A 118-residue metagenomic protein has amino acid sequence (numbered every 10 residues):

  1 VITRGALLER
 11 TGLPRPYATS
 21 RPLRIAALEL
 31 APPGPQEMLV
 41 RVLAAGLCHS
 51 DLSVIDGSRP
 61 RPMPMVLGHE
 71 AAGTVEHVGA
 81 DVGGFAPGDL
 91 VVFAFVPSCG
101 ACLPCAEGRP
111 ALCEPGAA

Functional and structural regions predicted by a protein language model:
V1-A6: Short structural boundary motif marking the start of a folded domain
L8-P14, A45: Short polar catalytic/cofactor-binding loops
G12-S20, A118: Acidic Ser/Thr/Pro-rich low-complexity disordered segments that often serve as glycosylated linkers/stalks around
T19-E29: Short glycine/threonine/proline-enriched tight-turn/helix- or strand-capping micro-motif at secondary-structure
L30-A45, I55-A106, A111: Glycine-rich beta-strand-centered segment in the early N-terminal region that forms part of a ligand/cofactor-binding
C48: Conserved Rossmann-like nucleotide-cofactor binding loop
A111-A118: Short cysteine/histidine-rich zinc-coordinating motifs and their immediately flanking basic loops
